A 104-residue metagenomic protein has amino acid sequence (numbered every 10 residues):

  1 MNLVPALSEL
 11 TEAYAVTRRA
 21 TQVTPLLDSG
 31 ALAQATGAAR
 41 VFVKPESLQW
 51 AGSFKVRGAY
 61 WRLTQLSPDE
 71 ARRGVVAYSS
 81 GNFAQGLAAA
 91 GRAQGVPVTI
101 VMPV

Functional and structural regions predicted by a protein language model:
M1-V104: PLP-dependent amino-acid enzyme catalytic core
